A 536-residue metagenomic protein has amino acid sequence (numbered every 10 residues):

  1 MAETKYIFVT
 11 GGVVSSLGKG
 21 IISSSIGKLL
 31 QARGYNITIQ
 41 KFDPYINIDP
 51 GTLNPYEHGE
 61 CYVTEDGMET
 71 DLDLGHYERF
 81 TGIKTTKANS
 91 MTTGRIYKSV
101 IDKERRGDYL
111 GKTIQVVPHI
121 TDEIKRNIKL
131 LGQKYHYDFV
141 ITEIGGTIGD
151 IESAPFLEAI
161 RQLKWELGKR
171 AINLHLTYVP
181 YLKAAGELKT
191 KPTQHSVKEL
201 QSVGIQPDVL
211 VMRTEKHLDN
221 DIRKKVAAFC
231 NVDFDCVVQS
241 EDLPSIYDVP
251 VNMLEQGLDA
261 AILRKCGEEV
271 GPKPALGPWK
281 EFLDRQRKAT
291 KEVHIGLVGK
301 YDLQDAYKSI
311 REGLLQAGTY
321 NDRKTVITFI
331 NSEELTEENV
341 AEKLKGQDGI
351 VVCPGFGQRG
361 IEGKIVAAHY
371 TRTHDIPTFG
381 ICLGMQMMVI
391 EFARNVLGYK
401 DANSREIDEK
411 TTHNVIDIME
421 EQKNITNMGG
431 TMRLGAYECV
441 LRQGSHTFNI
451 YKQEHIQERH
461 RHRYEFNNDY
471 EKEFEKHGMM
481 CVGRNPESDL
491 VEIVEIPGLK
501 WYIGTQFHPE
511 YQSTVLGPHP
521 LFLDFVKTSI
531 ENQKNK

Functional and structural regions predicted by a protein language model:
M1-R323, E333-G349, F356-G357, G363-Y370 (+3 more regions): Flexible phosphate-sensing "switch/lid" loops adjacent to ATP/NTP-binding sites across phosphate-transfer
F8, T38-K41, I141, H175 (+12 more regions): Structured core elements
L17-G20, S24-K28, A32, K343-E438 (+3 more regions): Cysteine-nucleophile active-site neighborhood
L182-K189, Q386-N395, I496: Glycine-rich, charge-decorated loop segments at or immediately adjacent to ligand/cofactor-binding or catalytic sites
D235-E241, T328, R484-E487: Beta-strand->loop->alpha-helix junctions that form or flank phosphate-binding loops in nucleotide-handling enzymes
P272-K273, N321-V326, R484, N535-K536: Flexible, glycine/charged-enriched surface loops at secondary-structure junctions
R285-A289, V340-E342, I407, M428-T431 (+3 more regions): Replace "in large, NTP-powered and nucleic-acid-processing enzymes" with "in large, NTP-powered factors and other
E312, L434, E438, R442-K536: C-terminal and late-domain segments of enzyme folds
